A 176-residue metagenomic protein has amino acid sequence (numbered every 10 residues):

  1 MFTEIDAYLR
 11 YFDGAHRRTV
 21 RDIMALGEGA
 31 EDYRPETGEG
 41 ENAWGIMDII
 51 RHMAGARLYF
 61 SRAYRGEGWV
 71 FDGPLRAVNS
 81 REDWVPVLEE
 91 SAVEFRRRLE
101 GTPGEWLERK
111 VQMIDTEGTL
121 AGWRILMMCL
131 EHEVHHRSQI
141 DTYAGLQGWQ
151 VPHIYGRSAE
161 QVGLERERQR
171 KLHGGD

Functional and structural regions predicted by a protein language model:
F2-L9, R81-V85, L126-L130: Active-site rim elements
L9-V20, A30-P74, M113-D176: Short, contiguous alpha-helical
A15, D22, H52, A56 (+2 more regions): C-terminal ligand-sensing/allosteric alpha-helical core of TetR-family HTH transcriptional regulators
I23, G27-A30, L99: Sec/Tat-exported extracytoplasmic proteins
R62-T102: Helix-adjacent hinge/juxtasegments
R97-E105, L172-D176: Juxtamembrane/interfacial segments around transmembrane helices
E100-T116: Acidic catalytic patch
